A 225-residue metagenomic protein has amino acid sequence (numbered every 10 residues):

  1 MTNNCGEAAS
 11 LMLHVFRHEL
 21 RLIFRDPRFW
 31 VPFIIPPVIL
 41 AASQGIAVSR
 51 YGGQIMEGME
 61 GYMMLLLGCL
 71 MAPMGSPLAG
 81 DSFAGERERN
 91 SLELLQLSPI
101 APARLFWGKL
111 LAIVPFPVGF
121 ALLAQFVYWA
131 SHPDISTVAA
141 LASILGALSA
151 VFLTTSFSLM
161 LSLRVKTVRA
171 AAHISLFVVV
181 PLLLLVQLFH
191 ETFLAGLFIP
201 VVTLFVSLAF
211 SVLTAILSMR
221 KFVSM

Functional and structural regions predicted by a protein language model:
M1-F33: Aromatic- and glycine-rich beta-strand/loop motifs that create alpha-glucan
I23-S49, Y62-G75, V118, S175-Q187 (+1 more regions): Hydrophobic alpha-helical transmembrane segments of multi-pass membrane transport/permease proteins
A47-G61, A124-L148, F152: Membrane-interfacial helix-loop-helix connectors in multipass membrane proteins
Q54-E60, S76-Q96: Transmembrane helix boundary and interhelical loop/hinge segments in multi-pass membrane proteins
G75, I100-A130: Selective transmembrane-helix segments that form parts of the transport pathway or gating/packing helices in multipass
S136-V138, L145-V180: A structural motif at transmembrane helix-loop-helix junctions in multipass membrane proteins
R164, A209-M225: Junction motif at the cytosolic side of a transmembrane helix
L188-F205: Extracellular/periplasmic helix-loop-helix junctions in multi-pass membrane proteins
